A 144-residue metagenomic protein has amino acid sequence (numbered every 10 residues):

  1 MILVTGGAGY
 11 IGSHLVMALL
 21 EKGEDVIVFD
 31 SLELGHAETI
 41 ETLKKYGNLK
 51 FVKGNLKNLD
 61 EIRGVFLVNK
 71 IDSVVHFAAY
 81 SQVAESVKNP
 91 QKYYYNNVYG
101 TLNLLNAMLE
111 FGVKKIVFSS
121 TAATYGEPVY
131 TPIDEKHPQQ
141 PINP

Functional and structural regions predicted by a protein language model:
M1-P144: N-terminal Rossmann-like NAD(P)+-binding domain of SDR-like oxidoreductases, especially those catalyzing
